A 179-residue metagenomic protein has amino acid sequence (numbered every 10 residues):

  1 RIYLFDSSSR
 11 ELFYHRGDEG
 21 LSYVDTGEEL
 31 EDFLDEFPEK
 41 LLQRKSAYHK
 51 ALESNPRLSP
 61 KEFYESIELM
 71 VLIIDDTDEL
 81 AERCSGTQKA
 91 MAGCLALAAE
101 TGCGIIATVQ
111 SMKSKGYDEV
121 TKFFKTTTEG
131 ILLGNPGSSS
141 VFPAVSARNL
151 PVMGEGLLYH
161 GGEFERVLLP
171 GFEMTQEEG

Functional and structural regions predicted by a protein language model:
R1-S54, Y64-P136, N149, T175-E178: P-loop NTPase catalytic phosphate-binding loop
P136-G179: Conserved P-loop NTPase
